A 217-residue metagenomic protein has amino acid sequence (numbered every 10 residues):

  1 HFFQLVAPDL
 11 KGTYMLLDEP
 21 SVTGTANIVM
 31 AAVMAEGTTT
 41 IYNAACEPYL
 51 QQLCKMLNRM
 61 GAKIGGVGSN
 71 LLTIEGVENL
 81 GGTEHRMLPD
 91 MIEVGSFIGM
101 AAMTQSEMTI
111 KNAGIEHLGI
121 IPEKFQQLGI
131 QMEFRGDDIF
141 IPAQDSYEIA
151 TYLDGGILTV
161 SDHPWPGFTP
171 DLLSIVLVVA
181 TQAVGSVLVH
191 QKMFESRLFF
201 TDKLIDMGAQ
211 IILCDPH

Functional and structural regions predicted by a protein language model:
H1-H217: Structural preference for solvent-exposed beta-strand-turn elements and adjacent flexible terminal/loop segments within
